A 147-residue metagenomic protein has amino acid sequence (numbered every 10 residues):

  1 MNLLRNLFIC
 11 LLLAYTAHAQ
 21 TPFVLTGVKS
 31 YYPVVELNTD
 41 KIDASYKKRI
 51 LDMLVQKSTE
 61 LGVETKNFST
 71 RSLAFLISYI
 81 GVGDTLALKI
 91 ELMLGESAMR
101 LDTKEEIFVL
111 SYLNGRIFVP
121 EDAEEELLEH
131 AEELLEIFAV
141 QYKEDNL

Functional and structural regions predicted by a protein language model:
L3, H18-D52, K143-L147: A structural "domain/chain start" motif
L3-Y15: Sec-dependent N-terminal signal peptides
L11-L13, L25, N67: A generic structural signal for short, solvent-exposed coil/turn residues that cap or connect secondary-structure
Y15-H18, S58: Intrinsic disorder/low-complexity segments
T21, L101-L147: C-terminal/domain-edge helix-coil "capping" segments
S30-P33, Q56-L92: A short, hydrophobic beta-strand-centered structural micro-motif
L51-T59, E136: Generic solvent-exposed, charged/amphipathic alpha-helical segments that serve as macromolecular interface scaffolds
L76-R116: Long, continuous compositionally biased terminal/linker segments
